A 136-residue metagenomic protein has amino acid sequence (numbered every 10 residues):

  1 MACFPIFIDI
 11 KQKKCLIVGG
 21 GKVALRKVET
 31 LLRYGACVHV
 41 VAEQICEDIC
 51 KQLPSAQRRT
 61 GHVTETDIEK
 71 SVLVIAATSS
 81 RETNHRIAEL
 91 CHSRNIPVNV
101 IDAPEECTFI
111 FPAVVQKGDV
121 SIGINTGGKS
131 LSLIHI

Functional and structural regions predicted by a protein language model:
M1-Q44, I49: Hydrophobic, well-ordered beta-alpha structural blocks that scaffold small-molecule cofactor pockets
K22-V23, E82, G128: Residue-level detector of alpha-helix initiation sites
A42, R59-H62, D102: Short loop/edge segments at beta-strand edges and connector loops that shape dinucleotide/nucleotide cofactor-binding
P54-T66: Glycine-rich, highly charged phosphate/nucleotide-binding loops
V72-S79, F109-K129: Short basic, glycine-rich beta-strand/loop surfaces that mediate nucleic-acid
L73-A77, H85-F109: ADP-ribose/adenylate-binding Rossmann-like module
I134-I136: Conserved small/polar residues in nucleotide/adenosyl-binding loops
